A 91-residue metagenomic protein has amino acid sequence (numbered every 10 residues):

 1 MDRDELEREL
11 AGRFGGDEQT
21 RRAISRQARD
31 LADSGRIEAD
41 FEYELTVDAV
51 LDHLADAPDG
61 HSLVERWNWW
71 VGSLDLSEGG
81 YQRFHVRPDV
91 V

Functional and structural regions predicted by a protein language model:
M1-V91: Acidic, polar-rich N-terminal leader regions of halophilic archaeal proteins
